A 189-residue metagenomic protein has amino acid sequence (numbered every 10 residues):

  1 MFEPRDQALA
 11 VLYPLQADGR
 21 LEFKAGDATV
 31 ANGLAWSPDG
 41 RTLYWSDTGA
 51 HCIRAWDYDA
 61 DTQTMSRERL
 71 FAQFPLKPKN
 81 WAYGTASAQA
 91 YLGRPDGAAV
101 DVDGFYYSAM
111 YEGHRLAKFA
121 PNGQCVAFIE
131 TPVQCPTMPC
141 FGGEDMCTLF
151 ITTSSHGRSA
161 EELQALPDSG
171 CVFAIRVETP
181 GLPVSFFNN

Functional and structural regions predicted by a protein language model:
M1, D6-L12, L21-T42, F74-F105 (+1 more regions): Beta-rich, blade/repeat-based domains predominating in secreted/periplasmic proteins but also intracellular
M1, T48, Y58, Y111 (+2 more regions): Short loop/turn segments immediately following the C-termini of beta-strands
F2-L9, T48-H51, Y111-E112, A160-D168: Short, solvent-exposed loop/turn segments at conserved positions within beta-propeller repeat blades
A10-Y13, C52-R54, R115-A117, C171-F173: A short loop-to-beta-strand structural motif that recurs across blades of beta-propeller domains
E22-G26, T64-P75, A127-E130, V184-N189: Beta-propeller fold detector
W45-S46, Y107-S108, I151-T152: Residue position within the beta-strands of beta-propeller blades
W56-T64, V177-L182: Short loop/turn segments immediately following beta-strands, especially the blade-tip and inter-blade linker loops
F141-N189: Blade-level signature of beta-propeller repeat domains, shared across WD40, Kelch, NHL, RCC1 and BNR/Asp-box propellers
